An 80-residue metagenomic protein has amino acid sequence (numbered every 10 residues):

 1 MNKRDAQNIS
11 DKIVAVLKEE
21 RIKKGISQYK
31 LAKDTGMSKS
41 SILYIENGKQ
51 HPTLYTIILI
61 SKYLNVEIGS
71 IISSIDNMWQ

Functional and structural regions predicted by a protein language model:
M1-K23: A short, Lys/Arg-rich alpha-helix, primarily the initiator
M1-N8, S70-Q80: Short, charged recognition helix plus adjacent turn of helix-turn-helix-like nucleic-acid-binding domains
A15-D34, L59: Short basic helix-loop element that most often maps to the first helix and adjoining turn of HTH DNA-binding modules
L17, L31-A32, I42-I45, I71: Conserved hydrophobic/aromatic packing and binding residues within compact polymer-binding modules
G36-H51: Recognition helix of helix-turn-helix/homeodomain-like DNA-binding domains that insert into the DNA major groove
Y55-S70: DNA major-groove recognition helix of helix-turn-helix/homeodomain DNA-binding modules
